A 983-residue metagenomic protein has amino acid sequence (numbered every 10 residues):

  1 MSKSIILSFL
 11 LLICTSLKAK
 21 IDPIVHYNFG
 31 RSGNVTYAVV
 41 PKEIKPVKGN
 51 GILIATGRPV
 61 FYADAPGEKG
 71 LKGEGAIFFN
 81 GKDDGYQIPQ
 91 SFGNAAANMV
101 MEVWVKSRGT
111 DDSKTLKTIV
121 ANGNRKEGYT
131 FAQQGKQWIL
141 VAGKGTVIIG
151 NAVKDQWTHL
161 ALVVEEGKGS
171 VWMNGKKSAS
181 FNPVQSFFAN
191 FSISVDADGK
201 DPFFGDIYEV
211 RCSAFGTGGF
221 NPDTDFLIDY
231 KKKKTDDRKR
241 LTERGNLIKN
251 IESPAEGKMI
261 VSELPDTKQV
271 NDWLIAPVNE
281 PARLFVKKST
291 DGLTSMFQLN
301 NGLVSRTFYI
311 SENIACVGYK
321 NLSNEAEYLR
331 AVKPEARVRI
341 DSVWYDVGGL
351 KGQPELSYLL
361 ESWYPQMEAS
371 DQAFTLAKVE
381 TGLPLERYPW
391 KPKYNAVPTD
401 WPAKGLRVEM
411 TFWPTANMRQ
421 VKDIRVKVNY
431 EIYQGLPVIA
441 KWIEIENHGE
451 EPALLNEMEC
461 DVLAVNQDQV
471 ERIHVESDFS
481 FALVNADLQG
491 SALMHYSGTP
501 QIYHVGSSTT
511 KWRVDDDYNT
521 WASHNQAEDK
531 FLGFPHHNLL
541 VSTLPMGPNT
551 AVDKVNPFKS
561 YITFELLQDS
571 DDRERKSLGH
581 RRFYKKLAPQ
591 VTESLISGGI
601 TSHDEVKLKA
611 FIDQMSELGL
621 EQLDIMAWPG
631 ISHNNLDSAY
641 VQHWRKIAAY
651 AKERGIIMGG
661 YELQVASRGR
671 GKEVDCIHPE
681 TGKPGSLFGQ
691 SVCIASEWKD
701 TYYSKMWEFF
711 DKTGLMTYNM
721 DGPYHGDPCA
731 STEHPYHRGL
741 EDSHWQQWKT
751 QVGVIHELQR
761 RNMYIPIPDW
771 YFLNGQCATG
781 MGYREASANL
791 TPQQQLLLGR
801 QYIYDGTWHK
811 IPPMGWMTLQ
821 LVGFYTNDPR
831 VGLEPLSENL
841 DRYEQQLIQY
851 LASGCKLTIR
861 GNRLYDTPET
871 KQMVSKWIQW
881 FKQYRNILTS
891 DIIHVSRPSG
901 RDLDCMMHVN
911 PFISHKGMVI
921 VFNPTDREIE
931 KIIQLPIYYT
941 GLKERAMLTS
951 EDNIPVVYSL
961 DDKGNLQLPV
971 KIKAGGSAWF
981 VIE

Functional and structural regions predicted by a protein language model:
I5-I13: Sec-dependent N-terminal signal peptides
K20-V261: Extracellular glycan-associated modules
P41-K45, N50, L293-P398: Acidic-aromatic substrate-binding/catalytic surfaces of carbohydrate-active enzymes
F297-R306, S311-N313, Y319, N324 (+6 more regions): Active-site-proximal substrate-binding groove within the catalytic cores of carbohydrate-active enzymes
Y345, G352-D675, D700, P835 (+4 more regions): Conserved structural scaffold segments of CAZyme catalytic domains across common CAZy folds
K530-V541, R945-N965: Solvent-exposed beta-strand/loop surfaces of large extracellular or lumenal domains
D604, Q642-A649, I657-L715, Y724 (+2 more regions): Active-site-adjacent "subsite" loops/lids of carbohydrate-active enzymes
E621-W628, T701-H737: Active-site groove signature of glycoside hydrolases
